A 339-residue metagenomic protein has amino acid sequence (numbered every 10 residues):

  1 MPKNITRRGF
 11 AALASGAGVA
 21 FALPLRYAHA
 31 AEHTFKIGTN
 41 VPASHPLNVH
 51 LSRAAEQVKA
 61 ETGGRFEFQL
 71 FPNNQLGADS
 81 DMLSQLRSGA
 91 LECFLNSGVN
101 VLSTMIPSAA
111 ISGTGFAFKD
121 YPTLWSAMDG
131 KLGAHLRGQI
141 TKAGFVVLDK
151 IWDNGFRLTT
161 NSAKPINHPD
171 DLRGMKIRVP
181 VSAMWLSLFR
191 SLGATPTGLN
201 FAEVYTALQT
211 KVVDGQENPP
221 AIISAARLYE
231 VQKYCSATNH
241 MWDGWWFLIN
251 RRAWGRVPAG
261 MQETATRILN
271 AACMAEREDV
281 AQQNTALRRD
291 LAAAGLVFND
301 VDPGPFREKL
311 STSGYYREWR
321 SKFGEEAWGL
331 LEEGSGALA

Functional and structural regions predicted by a protein language model:
P2-T123, K131-L132, G138-A339: N-terminal secretory/targeting leader peptides
